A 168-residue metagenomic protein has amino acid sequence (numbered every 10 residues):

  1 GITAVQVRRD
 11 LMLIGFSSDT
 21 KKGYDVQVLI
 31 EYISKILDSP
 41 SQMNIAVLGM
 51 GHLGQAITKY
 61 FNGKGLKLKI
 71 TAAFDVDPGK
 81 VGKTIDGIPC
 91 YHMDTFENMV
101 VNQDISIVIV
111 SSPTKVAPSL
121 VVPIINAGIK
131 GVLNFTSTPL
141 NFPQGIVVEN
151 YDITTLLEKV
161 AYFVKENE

Functional and structural regions predicted by a protein language model:
G1, G82, I88-E168: Phosphate-bearing ligand-interacting subdomains that bind or position ATP/ADP/UDP/GDP/NAD(P) or nucleotide-linked
G1-I45: HTH-adjacent hinge/linker in prokaryotic transcriptional regulators
N44, I70, S106-V108: Short active-site oxyanion
M50: Glycine-rich Rossmann-fold phosphate-binding loop(s) that bind the pyrophosphate of adenine dinucleotide cofactors
L53: Hydrophobic/small residue at the entry helix of a nucleotide-binding pocket
F61-G65, I124-A127: Short, solvent-exposed amphipathic alpha-helical segments in soluble enzyme and RNA/protein-processing domains
K64-D86: NAD(P)-binding Rossmann-fold cofactor-contacting core
